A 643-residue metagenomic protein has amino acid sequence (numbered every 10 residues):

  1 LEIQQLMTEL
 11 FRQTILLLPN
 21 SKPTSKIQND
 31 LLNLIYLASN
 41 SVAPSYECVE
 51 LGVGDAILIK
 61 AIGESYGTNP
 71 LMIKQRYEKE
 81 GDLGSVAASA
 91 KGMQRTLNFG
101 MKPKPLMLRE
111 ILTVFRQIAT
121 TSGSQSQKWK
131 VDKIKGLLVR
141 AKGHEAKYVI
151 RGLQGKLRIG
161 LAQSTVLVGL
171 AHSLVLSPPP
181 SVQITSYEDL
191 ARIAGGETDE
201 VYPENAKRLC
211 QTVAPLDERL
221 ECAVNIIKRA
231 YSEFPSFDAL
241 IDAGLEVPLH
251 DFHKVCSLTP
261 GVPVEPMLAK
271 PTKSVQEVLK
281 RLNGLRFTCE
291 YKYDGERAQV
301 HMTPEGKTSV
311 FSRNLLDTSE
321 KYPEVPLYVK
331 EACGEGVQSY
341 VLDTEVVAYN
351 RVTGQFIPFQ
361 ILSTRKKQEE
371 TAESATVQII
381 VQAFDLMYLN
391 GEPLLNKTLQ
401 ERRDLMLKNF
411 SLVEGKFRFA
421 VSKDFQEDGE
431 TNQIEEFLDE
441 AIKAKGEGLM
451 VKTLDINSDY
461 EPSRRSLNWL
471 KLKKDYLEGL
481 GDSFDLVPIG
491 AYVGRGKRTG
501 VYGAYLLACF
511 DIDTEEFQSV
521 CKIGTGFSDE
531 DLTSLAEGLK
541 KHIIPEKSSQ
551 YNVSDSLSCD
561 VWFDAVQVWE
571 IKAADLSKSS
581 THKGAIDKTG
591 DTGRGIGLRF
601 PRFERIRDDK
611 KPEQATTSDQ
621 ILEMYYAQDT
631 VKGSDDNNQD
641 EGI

Functional and structural regions predicted by a protein language model:
L1-E430, Y505-A508, I512-G526, Y551-S556 (+2 more regions): N-terminal nucleic-acid-engaging modules of covalent nucleotidyltransferase systems
E47, A491-G500: Single-stranded nucleic-acid-binding OB-fold domains
M267-C289, T431-F437, T453-R495: Flexible, glycine/threonine-enriched loop-and-boundary segments that flank and lead into catalytic domains of large
H301-T303, A444, E461-R465, D482 (+2 more regions): Short glycine/proline-enriched turns and hinge-like loops at secondary-structure junctions
M406, N468, D475-G479, D575-Q614 (+1 more regions): C-terminal catalytic or substrate-handling cores of phosphate/nucleotide- and metal-cofactor-dependent proteins acting
F410-E461: Metal-assisted phosphate- and nucleotidyl-transfer catalytic regions
Q426-E436, I456-L467, P545-D564: Beta-rich nucleic-acid/ligand-interaction surfaces
L539-R599: C-terminal structured "cap/appendage" subdomains that terminate the fold
